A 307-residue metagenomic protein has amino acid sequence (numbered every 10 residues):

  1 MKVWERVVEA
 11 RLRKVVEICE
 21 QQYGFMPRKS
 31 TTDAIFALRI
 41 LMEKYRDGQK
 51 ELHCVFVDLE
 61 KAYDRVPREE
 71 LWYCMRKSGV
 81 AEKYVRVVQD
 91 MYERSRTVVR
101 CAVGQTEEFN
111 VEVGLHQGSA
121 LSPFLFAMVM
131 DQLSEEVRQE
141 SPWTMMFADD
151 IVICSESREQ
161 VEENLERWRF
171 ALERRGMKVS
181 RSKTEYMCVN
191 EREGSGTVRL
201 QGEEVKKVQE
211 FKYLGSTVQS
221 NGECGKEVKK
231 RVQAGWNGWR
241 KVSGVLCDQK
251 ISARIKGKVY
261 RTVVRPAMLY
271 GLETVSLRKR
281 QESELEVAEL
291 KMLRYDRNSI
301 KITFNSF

Functional and structural regions predicted by a protein language model:
M1-H116, A120-F124: Conserved pre-catalytic core of RNA-dependent polymerases
E82-V85, V99-S119, P123-F126, M130-F307: Short linear motifs embedded in intrinsically disordered, charge-biased segments
